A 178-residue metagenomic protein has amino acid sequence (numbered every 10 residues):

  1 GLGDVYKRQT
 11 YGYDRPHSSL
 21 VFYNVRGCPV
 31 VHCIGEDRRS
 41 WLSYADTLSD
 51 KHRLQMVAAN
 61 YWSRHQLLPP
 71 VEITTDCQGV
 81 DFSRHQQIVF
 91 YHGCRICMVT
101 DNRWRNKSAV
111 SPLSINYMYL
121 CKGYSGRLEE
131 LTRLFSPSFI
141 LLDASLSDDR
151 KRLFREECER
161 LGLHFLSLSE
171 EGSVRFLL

Functional and structural regions predicted by a protein language model:
G1-Y6: Short, small-residue-biased leader/transition segments that mark boundaries at the very start of proteins
K7-Y11, N116: Alpha-helical context
T10-V31, I140: Alpha-helical transmembrane signal-anchor/signal-peptide segments
R26, H32-L178: Extracytosolic and intramembrane catalytic regions of membrane-associated proteins in envelope/secretory systems
